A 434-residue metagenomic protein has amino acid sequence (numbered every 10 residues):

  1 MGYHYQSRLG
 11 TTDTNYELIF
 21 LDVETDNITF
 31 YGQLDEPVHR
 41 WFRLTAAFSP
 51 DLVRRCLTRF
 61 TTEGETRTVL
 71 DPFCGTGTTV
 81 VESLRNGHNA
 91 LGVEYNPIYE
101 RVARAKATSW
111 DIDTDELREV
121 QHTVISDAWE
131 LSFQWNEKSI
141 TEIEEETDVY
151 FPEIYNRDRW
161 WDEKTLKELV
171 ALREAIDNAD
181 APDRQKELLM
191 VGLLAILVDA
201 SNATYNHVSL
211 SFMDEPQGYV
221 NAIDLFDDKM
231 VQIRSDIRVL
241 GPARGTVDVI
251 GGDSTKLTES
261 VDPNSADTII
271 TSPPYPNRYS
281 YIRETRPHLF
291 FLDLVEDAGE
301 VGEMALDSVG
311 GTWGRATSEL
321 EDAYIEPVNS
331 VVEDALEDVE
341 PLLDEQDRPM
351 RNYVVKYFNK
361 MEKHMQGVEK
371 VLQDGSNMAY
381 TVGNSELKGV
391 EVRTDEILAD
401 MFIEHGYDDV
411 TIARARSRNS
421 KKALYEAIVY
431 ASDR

Functional and structural regions predicted by a protein language model:
M1-E63: S-adenosyl-L-methionine
R40-L44, P152-W160, T285, M350-N359 (+1 more regions): Acceptor-substrate binding/catalytic loop of class I
S49, C56-W129, D227-P263, T268-G311 (+3 more regions): Conserved S-adenosyl-L-methionine
R85, N89-G92, N96-V239, I282-D347: Class I S-adenosyl-L-methionine-dependent methyltransferase module
E296-G299, L372-N377: Short glycine-dipeptide loop
L343-E345, M378-S385: Short, glycine-/aromatic-enriched active-site segment of Class I SAM-dependent methyltransferases
N359-D374, F402: A short glycine-rich, Lys/Arg-flanked "PGG" loop and its adjoining helix->strand segment in the class I
Q373, K421-R434: Core SAM-dependent methyltransferase catalytic element
